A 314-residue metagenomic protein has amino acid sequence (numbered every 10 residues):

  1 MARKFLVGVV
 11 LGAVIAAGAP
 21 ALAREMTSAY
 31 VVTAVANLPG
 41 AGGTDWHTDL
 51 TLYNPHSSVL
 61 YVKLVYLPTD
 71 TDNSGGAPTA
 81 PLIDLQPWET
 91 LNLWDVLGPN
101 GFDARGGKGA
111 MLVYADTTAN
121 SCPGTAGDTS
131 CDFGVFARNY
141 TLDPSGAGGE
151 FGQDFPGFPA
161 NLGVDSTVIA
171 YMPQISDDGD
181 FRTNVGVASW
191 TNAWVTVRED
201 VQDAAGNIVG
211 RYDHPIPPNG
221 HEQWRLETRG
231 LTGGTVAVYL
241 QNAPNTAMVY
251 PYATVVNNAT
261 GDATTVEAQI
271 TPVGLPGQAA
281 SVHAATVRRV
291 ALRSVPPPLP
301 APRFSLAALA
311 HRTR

Functional and structural regions predicted by a protein language model:
M1-V9: Bacterial N-terminal signal peptides that target proteins for export
G8-A17: Bacterial N-terminal signal peptides
A21-R314: Gly/Pro-rich, tryptophan- and cysteine-flecked surface segments typical of secreted/extracellular proteins
